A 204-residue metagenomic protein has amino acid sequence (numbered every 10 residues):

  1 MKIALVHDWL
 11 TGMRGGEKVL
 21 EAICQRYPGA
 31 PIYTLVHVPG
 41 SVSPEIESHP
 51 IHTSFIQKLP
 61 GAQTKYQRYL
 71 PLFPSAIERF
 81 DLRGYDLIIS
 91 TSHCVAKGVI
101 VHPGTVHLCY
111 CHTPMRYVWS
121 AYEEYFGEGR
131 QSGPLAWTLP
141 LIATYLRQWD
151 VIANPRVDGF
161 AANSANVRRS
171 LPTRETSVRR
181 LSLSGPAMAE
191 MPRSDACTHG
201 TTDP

Functional and structural regions predicted by a protein language model:
M1-T11, L35-V36: Nucleotide-activated donor-dependent transferases that construct or modify glycoconjugates
G16-C24: Short amphipathic alpha-helix
A22, G98, R169-T173, E190: Phosphate- and divalent-cation-binding pockets in alpha/beta enzyme and binding domains that engage nucleotide-derived
R26-K97: Active-site donor-binding segments of glycosyltransferases and PAPS-dependent sulfotransferases
L87-S90, V101-S132: Active-site proximal beta-strand in glycosyltransferases
G127-F160, R168: Membrane-proximal helix-turn-helix segments that form the acceptor-binding/catalytic region of lipid-linked
G159, P192-P204: Conserved donor-binding/catalytic core segment of Leloir-type glycosyltransferases
N166, G185: Carbohydrate-associated surface elements
